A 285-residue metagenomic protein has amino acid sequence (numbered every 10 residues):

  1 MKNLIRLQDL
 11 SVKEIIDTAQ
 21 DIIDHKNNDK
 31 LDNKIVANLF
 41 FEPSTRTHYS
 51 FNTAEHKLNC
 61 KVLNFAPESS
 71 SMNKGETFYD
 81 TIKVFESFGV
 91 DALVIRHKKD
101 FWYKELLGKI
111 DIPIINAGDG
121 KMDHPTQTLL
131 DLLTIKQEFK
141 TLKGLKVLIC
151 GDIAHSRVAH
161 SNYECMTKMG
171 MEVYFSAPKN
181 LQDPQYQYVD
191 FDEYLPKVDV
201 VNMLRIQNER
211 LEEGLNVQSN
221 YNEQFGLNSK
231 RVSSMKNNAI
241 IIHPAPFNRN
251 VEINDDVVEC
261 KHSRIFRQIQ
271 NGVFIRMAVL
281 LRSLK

Functional and structural regions predicted by a protein language model:
M1-S50: Positively charged, low-complexity intrinsically disordered leader regions
I15-T18, E55, L93, D131 (+4 more regions): Buried hydrophobic positions in well-ordered alpha/beta secondary-structure cores of metabolic enzymes
L31-K136, R249: Phosphate/diphosphate ligand-binding glycine-rich loop within oxidoreductases
L31-V36, K143-V147, N238: Phosphate-coordination loops involved in phosphoryl transfer and adenosine-cofactor binding
F41-A54, Q137-R205: Glycine-rich phosphate/diphosphate-binding loop of Rossmann-like nucleotide-binding domains
L58, K109-D111, M169, P184 (+2 more regions): Short, structured coil segments at secondary-structure junctions
P184-D256, S263: Rossmann-like adenosine-cofactor binding region
E259-K285: C-terminal helix-to-coil terminal segments
